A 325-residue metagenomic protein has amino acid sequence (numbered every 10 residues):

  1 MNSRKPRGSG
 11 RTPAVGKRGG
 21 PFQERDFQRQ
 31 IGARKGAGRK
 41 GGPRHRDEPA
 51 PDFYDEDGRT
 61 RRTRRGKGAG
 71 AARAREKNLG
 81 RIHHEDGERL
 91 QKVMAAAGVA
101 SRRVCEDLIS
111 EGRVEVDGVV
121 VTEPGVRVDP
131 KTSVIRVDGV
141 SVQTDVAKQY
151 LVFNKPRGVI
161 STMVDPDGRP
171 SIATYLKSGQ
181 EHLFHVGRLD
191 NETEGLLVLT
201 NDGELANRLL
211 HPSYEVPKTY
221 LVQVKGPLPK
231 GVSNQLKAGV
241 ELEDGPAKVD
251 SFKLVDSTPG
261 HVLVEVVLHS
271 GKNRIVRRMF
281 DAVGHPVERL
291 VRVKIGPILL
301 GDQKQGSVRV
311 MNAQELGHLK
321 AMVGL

Functional and structural regions predicted by a protein language model:
M1-K92, A96, R103: Acidic low-complexity intrinsically disordered regions
G16, A69-L325: Basic, flexible Lys/Arg- and Gly-enriched helix-loop patches that mediate nucleic-acid binding at interfaces with rRNA
